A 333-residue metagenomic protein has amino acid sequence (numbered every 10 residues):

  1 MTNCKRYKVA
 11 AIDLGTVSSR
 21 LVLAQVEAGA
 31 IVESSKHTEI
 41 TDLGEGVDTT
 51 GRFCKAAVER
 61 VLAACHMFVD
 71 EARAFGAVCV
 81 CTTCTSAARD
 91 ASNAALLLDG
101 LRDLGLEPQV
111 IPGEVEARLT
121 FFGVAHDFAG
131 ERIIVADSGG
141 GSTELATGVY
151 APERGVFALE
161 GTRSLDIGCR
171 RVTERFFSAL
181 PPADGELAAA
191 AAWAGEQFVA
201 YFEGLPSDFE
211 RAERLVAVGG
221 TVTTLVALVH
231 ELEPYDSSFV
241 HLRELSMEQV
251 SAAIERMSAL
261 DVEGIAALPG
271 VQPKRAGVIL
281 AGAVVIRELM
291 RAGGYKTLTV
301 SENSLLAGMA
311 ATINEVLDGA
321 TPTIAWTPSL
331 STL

Functional and structural regions predicted by a protein language model:
M1-T38: Early-domain small/polar-rich strand-loop-helix modules and first-structured segments of the mature chain
C4-V9, L23-V26, G46-R73, A87-L98 (+2 more regions): Helical "lid/coupling" subdomains associated with nucleotide-phosphate turnover
D13-S18, A136-S142, V218-T221, S304: A short acidic Gly-Thr/Ser loop motif
V17, V78, K296: Short acidic/polar active-site loop segments enriched in Thr and Asp
A24-V26, A146-V149: Short beta-strand-to-turn element immediately C-terminal to the catalytic PLP-Schiff-base lysine in fold type I
I31-T41, E160-I167: Short coil-to-beta-strand
V124, G130-S142, A146: A generic, well-ordered mixed alpha/beta core segment in the N-terminal half of proteins
